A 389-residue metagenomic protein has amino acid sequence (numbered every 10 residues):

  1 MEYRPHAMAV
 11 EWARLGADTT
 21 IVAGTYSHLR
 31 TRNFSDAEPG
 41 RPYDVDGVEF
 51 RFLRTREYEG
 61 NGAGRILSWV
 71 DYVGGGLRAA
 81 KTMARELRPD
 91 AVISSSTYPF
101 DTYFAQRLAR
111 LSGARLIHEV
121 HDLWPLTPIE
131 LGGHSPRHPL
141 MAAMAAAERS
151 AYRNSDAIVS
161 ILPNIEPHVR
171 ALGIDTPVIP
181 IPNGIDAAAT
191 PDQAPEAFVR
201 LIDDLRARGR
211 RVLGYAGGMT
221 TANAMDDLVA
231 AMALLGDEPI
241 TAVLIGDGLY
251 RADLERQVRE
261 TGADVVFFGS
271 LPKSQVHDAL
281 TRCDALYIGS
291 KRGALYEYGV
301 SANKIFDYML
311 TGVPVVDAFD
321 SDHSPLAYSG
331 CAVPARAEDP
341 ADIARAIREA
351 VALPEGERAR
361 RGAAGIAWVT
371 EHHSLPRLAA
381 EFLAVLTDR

Functional and structural regions predicted by a protein language model:
M1-E49, A230-D237: N-terminal subdomain of nucleotide-sugar transferases
M8, L77, K81, F100-Y103 (+2 more regions): Membrane-proximal helix-turn-helix segments that form the acceptor-binding/catalytic region of lipid-linked
T25, N164, I181-G184: Carbohydrate-associated surface elements
I185, I202-N223, V229-M232, V243: Conserved donor-binding/catalytic core segment of Leloir-type glycosyltransferases
N223, P272-A279, L286-F306, V316-A327: Nucleotide-sugar-dependent
P239-I240, A252-L280, A285: Nucleotide-activated donor-binding/catalytic signature segment of Leloir-type glycosyltransferases, i.e., the conserved
D320, S329-A341, E349-E355: Conserved acidic donor-binding segment of nucleotide-sugar-dependent glycosyltransferases
E338, A352-L386: A charged, aromatic-enriched C-terminal amphipathic alpha-helix characteristic of glycosyltransferases across folds
